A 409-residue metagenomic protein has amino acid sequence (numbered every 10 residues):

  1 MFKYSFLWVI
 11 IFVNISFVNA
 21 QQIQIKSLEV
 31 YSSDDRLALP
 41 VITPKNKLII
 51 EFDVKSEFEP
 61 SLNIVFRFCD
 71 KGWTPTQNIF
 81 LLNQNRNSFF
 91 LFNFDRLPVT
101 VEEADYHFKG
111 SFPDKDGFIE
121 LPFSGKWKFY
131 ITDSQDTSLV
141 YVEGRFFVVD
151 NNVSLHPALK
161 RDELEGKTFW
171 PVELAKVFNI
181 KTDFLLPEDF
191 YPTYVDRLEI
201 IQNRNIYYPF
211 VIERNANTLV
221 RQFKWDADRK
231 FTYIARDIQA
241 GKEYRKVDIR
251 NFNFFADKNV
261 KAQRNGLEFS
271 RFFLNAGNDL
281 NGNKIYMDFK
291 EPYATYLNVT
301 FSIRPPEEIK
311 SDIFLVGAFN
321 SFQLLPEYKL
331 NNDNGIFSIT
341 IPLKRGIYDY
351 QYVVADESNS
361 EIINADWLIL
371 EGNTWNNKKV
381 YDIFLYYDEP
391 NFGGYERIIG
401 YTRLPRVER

Functional and structural regions predicted by a protein language model:
M1-Q22: Bacterial Sec-dependent N-terminal signal peptides
N19-T43, D150-W170, N275-D288: Short, compositionally biased P/S/T/A/G/V-rich stretches that sit at domain boundaries
Q24-D70, W170-F184, F289-F301: Contiguous beta-strand segments within globular domains
K71-W73, G117, D133-Y141, N205 (+1 more regions): Short acidic/polar inter-strand loop motif in beta-rich domains
N83-F112, Y207, V211-E213, N298-R345 (+2 more regions): Aromatic-rich carbohydrate-binding modules that target alpha-glucans
A104-S134: Ligand-binding face of N-terminal immunoglobulin V-set domains in extracellular IgSF glycoproteins
V148-E173, G372-R397: Low-complexity, Pro/Ser/Thr- and charge-rich linker/hinge segments at domain boundaries
A262-I309, E389-R409: Basic K/R-rich, polyanion-interacting modules in nucleoproteins and related proteins
